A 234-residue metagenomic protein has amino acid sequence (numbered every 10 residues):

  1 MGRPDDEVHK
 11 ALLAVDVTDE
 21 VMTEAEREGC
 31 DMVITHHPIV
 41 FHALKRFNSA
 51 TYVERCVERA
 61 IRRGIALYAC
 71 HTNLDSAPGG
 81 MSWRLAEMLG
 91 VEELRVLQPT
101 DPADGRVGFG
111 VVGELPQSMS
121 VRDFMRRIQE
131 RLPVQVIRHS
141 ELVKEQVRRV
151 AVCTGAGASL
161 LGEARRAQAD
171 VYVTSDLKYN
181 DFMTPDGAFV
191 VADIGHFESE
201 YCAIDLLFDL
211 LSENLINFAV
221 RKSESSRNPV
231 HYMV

Functional and structural regions predicted by a protein language model:
M1-V234: Hydrophobic structural segments
